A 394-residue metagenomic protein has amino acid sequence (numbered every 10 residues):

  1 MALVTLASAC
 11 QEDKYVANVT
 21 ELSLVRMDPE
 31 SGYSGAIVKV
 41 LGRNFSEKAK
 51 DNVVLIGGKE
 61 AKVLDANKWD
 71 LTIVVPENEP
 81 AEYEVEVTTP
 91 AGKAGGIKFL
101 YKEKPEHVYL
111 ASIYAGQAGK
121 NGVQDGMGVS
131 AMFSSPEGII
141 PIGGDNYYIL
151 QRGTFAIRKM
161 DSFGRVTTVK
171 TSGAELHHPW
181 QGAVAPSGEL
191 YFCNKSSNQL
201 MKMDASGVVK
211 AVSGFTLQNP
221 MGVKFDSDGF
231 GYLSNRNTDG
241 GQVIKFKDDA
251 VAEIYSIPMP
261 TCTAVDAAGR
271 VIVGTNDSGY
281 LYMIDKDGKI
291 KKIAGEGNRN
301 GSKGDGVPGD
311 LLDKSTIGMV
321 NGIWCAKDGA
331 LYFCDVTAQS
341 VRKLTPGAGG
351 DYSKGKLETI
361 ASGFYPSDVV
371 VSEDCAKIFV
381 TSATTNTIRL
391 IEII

Functional and structural regions predicted by a protein language model:
C10-S112, N146-Y148, R158, Y191: Ser/Thr/Pro-rich low-complexity tracts
V40, P105-S135, G164-W180, G207-M221 (+4 more regions): Gly/Pro-rich loop segments of beta-rich domains
P90, G144, R152-G153, K195-S196 (+5 more regions): Short loop/turn segments immediately following the C-termini of beta-strands
P141-G144, V184-S187, F225-D228, V265-A268 (+2 more regions): Residue-level detector of Asp-centered blade-edge/turn motifs that repeat once per structural unit in beta-propeller
N146-I149, E189-F192, F230-S234, R270-G274 (+2 more regions): Conserved beta-propeller blade signature
F155-K159, N198-K202, G241-K245, G279-M283 (+3 more regions): A short loop-to-beta-strand structural motif that recurs across blades of beta-propeller domains
L344-D351, I391-I394: Short loop/turn segments immediately following beta-strands, especially the blade-tip and inter-blade linker loops
P366-I394: Blade-level signature of beta-propeller repeat domains, shared across WD40, Kelch, NHL, RCC1 and BNR/Asp-box propellers
